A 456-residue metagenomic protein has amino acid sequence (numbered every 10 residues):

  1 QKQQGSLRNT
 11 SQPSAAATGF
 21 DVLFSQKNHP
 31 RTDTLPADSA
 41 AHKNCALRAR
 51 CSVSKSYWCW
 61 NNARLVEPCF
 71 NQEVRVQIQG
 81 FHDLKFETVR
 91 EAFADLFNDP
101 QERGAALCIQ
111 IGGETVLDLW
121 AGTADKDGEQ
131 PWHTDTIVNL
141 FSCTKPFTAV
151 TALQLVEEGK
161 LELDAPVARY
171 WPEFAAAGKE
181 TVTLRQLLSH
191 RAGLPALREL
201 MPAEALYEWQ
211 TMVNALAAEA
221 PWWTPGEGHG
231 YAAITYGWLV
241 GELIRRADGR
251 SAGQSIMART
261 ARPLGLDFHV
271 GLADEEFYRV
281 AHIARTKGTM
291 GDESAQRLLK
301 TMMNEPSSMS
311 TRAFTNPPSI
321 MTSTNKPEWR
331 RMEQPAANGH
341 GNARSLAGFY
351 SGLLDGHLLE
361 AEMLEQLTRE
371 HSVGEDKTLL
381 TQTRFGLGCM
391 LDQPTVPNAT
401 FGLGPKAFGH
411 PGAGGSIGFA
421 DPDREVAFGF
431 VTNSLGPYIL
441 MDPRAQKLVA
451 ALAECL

Functional and structural regions predicted by a protein language model:
W58-W60: Tryptophan (W) side chains
I78-L140, E162: Short, conserved catalytic-motif segment at the N-terminal edge
R90-A94, G113, N139-A165, V240-R245 (+2 more regions): Active-site SXXK
H133-D135, E219-G226, Y236-L239, K326-P335: Flexible glycine/proline-enriched surface loops and loop-helix/loop-strand junctions
T134, N139-C143, F147, L155-E199 (+4 more regions): Active-site helix/loop module of the DD-peptidase/beta-lactamase fold, centered on the serine-lysine SxxK catalytic
H190, Y236-L243, A337-L359, S416-N433: Active-site-proximal alpha-helical segments within enzyme catalytic domains
A284-A343, R369-R424: Active-site Gly/Thr loop motif
D355, L359, T368-E375, Y438-L456: Short, gly/Ser/Thr-rich active-site loops of penicillin-recognizing serine hydrolases
